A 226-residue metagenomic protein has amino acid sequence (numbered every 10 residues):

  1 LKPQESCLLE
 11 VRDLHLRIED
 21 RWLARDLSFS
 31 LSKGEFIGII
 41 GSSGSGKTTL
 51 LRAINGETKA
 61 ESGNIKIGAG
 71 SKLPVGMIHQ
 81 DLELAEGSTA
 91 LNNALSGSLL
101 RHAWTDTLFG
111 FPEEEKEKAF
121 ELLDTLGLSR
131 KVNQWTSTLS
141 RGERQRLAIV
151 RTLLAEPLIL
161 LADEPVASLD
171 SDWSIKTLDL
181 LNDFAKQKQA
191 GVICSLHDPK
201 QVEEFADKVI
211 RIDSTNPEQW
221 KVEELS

Functional and structural regions predicted by a protein language model:
L9, A24-D26: Conserved structural motif at the start of ABC-family nucleotide-binding domains
N55: Helix-to-loop junction immediately C-terminal to a conserved catalytic motif
T107-K131: Conserved ABC ATPase "signature" region
W135-L139, E143: Conserved ABC ATPase signature
I149: Hydrophobic anchor residue at the start of the ABC signature
L160-D163: Catalytic Walker B motif of ABC-type/P-loop ATPase nucleotide-binding domains
L196-H197: H-loop/switch region of ABC-family ATPase nucleotide-binding domains
